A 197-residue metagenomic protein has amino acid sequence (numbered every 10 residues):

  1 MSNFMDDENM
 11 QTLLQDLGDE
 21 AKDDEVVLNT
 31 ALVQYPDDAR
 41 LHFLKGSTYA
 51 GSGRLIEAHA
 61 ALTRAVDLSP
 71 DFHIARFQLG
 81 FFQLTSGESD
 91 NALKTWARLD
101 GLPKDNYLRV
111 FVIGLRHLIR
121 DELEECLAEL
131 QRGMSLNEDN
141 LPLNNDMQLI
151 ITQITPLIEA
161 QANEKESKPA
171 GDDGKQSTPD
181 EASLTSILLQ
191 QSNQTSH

Functional and structural regions predicted by a protein language model:
M1-Y35, Y49-S52, D173-G174, T178-H197: N-terminal alpha-helical interaction modules that lie
Q11-G18, N29-L108: Alpha-helical adaptor scaffolds
L17-E20, S89-K94, L123-A128, I151-D173: Alpha-helical linker/edge segments of TPR/alpha-solenoid repeat scaffolds and analogous pre-/post-domain helices
P36-A39, H117-R120, I154: A short, hydrophobic secondary-structure junction motif
T48, F82, R116, I150-L157: TPR/TPR-like alpha-solenoid repeats
F81, N91, A97-R132, E138-D139: A eukaryotic "domain-to-IDR transition" signal
N137, P142-H197: Terminal, low-structured helical/coil segments at or just beyond the last alpha-helical repeat
